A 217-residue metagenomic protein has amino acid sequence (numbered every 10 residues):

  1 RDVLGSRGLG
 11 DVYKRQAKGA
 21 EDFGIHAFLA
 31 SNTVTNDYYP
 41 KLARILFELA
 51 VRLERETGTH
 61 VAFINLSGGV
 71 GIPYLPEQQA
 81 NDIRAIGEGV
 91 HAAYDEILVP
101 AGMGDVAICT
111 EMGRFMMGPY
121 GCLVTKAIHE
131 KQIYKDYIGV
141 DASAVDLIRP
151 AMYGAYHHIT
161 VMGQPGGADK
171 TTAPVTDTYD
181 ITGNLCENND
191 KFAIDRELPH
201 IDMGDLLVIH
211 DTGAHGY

Functional and structural regions predicted by a protein language model:
D2-Y13: Single conserved hydrophobic/aromatic residue that forms the stacking wall/gate of nucleotide- or nucleobase-binding
D11-K14, A43-L53, G89-Y94: Short, well-ordered amphipathic alpha-helical segments that serve as non-catalytic structural scaffolds within diverse
K14-E21, R55-E56: Acidic (Asp/Glu)-rich catalytic clusters
E21-H26, V61-N65, D105-C109, Y137-G139: Structural preference for beta-strand elements that scaffold enzyme active sites
L29-A30, I64-G71, T110-R114: Glycine-rich beta-strand-to-loop/alpha-helix junction loops that act as flexible
T35-L42, P73-I86, M117-H129, I194-E197: Short glycine/threonine-rich loop-to-helix capping motif typified by GTGT followed within a few residues by an Asp-Pro
T59-A62, N81, A85-E88, A93-P100 (+1 more regions): Acidic/histidine-enriched ion/cofactor-binding microenvironments in catalytic or ligand-binding pockets
M103-Y217: Charged (often Lys/Glu-rich) extended helix/loop segments that serve as interaction or gating elements
